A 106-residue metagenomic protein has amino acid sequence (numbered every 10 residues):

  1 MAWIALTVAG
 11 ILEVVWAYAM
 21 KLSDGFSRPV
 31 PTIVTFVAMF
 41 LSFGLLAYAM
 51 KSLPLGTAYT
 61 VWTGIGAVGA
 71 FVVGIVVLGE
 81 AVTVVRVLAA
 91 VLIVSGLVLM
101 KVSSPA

Functional and structural regions predicted by a protein language model:
M1-A106: Polytopic alpha-helical membrane proteins, predominantly small-molecule transporters/carriers
